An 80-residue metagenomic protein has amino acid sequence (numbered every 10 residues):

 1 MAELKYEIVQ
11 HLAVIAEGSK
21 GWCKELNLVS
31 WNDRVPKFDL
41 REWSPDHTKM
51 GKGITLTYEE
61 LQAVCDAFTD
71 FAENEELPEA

Functional and structural regions predicted by a protein language model:
M1-A80: Positively charged, low-complexity terminal tracts and the immediately adjacent first secondary-structure elements
